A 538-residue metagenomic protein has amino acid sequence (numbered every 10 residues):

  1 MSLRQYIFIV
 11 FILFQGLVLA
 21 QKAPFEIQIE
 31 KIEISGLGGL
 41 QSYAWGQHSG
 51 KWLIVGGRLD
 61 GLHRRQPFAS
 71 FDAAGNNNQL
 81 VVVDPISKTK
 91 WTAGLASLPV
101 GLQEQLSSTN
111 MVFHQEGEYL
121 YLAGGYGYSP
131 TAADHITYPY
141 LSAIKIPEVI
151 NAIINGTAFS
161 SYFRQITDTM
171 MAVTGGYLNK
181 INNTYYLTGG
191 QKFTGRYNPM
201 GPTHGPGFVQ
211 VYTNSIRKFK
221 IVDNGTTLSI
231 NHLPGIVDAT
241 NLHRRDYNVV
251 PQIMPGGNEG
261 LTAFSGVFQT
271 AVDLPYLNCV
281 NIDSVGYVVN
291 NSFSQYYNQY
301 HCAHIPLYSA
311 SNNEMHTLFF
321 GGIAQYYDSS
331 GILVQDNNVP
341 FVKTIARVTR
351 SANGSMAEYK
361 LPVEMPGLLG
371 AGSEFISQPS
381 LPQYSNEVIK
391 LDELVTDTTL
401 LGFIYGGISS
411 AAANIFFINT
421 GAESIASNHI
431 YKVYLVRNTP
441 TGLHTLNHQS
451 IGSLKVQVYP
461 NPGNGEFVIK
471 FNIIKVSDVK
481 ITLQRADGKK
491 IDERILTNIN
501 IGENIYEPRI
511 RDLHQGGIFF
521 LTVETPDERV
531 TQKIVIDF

Functional and structural regions predicted by a protein language model:
K22-E33, K88-L102, P147-T169, F219-T240 (+2 more regions): Blade-edge beta-strand/turn elements of extracellular beta-propeller and related beta-sheet repeat scaffolds
I32-F68, D72-G75: Beta-strand-rich domains and repeat architectures in extracellular enzymes and scaffolds, especially beta-propellers
Q41-W45, E104-F113, T174-L178, R245-V250 (+2 more regions): Beta-propeller and closely related beta-sheet repeat lectin domains
A69-K88, D134-A152, M200-N224, P275-Y287 (+2 more regions): Beta-propeller blade signature
S70-G117, G127: Blade-loop segments of beta-propeller domains
Q105-N110, G127-K180: Asp-box/WD-like beta-propeller blade repeats and closely related beta-sheet repeat scaffolds
N298-D392: Loop/turn-rich, solvent-exposed surfaces of beta-rich toroidal or solenoidal domains
H448-F538: C-terminal outer-membrane/trafficking sorting elements
